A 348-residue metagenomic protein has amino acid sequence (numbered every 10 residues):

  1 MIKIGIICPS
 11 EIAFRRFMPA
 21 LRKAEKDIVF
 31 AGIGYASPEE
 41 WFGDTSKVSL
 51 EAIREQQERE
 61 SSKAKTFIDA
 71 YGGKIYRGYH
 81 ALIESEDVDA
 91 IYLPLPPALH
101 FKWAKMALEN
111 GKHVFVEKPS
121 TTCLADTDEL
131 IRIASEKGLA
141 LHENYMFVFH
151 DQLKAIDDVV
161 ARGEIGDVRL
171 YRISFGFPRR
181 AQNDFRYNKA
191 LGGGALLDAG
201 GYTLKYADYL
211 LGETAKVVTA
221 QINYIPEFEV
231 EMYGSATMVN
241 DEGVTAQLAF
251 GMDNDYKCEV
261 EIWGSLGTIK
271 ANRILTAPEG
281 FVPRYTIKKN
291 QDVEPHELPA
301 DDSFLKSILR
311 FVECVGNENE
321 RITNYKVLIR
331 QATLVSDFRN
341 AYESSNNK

Functional and structural regions predicted by a protein language model:
M1, I6-I7, D27, Y35 (+4 more regions): C-terminal helix-rich "cap/oligomerization" subdomain common to oxidoreductases
M1-N110, C314: N-terminal glycine-/serine-/threonine-rich beta1-alpha1-beta2 phosphate-ribose binding loop of Rossmann-like
I2, L139, G166-R169: Nucleotide donor/acceptor-binding cores
I12, F147-T219, Y224-E227: Predominantly a Rossmann-like dinucleotide-binding segment in NAD(P)-dependent oxidoreductases
S46-S62, M146, W263-T333, N347-K348: C-terminal glycine/acidic-rich active-site capping loop/insertion
R77, V116, E143, T219-I222 (+1 more regions): Short loop/edge segments at beta-strand edges and connector loops that shape dinucleotide/nucleotide cofactor-binding
D89-A90, P96-P97, F101-V148: Beta-strand-loop-alpha-helix segment that lines the small-molecule cofactor/substrate pocket of alpha/beta enzymes
K205-P278, I308-N319: Contiguous beta-strand/loop segments that form the cofactor/metal-binding neighborhood of enzyme cores
